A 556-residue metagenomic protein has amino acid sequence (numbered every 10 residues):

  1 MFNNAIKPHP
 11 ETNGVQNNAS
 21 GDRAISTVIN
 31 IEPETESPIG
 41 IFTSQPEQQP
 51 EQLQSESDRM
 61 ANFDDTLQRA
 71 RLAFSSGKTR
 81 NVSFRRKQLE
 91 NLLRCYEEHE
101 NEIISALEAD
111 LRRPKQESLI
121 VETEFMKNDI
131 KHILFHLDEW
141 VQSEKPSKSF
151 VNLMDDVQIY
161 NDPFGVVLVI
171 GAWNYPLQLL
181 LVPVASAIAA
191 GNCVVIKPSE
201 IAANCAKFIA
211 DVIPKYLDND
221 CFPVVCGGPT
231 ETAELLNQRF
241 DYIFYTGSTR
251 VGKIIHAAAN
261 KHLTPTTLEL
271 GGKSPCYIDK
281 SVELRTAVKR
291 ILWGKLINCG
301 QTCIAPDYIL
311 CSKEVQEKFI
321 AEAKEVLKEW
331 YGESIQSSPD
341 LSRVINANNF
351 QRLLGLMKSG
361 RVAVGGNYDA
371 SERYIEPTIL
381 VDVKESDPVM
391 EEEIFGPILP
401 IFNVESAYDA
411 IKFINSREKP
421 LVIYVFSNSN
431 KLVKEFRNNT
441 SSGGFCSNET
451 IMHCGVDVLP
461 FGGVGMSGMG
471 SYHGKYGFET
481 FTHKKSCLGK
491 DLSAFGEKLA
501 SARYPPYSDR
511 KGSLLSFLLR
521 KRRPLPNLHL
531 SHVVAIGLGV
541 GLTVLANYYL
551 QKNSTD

Functional and structural regions predicted by a protein language model:
F2-G14, G21-Q158, G541-Y548, K552-N553: N-terminal Rossmann-like NAD(P)+-binding subdomain of aldehyde/semialdehyde dehydrogenases
S44-P46, E51-Q52, L72, N81-F84 (+1 more regions): Conserved C-terminal structural/oligomerization subdomain of aldehyde/semialdehyde dehydrogenase
Q52-S57, L217, R250-E385, S447: ALDH superfamily catalytic-core signature
K78, L93-Y96, E100, L111 (+13 more regions): Structural signal for hydrophobic packing residues in well-ordered secondary-structure cores of soluble enzyme domains
R85, I130, G191, F222 (+8 more regions): Residue-level signal for inorganic ion chemistry
S149-T286, V404, S531-V533, G541-N547: Rossmann-like NAD(P) dinucleotide-binding subdomain of oxidoreductase/dehydrogenase enzymes
A206-I209, L235, I255, F319 (+3 more regions): Hydrophobic packing residues within well-ordered alpha-helices of enzyme cores
